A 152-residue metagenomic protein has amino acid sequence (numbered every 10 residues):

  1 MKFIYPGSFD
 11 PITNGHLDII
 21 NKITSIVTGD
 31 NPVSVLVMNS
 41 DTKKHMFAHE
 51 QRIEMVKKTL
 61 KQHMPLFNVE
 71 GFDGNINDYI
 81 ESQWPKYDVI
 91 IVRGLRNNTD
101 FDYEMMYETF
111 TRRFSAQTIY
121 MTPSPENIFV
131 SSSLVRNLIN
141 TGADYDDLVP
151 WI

Functional and structural regions predicted by a protein language model:
M1-I152: Nucleotidyltransferase catalytic core that binds NTPs
